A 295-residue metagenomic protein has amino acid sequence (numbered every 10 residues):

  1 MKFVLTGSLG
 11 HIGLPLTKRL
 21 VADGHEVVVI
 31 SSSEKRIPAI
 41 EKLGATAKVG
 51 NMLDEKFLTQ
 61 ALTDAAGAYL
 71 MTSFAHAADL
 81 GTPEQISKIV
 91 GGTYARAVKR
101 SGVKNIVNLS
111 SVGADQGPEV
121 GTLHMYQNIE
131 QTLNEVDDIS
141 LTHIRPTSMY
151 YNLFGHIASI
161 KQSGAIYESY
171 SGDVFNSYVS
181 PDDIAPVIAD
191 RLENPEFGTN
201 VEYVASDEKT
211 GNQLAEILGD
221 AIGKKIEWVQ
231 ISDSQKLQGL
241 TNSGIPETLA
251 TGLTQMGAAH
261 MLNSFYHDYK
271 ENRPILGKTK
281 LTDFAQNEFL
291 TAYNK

Functional and structural regions predicted by a protein language model:
K2-K35, L53-K56, S73-E84, A95-N105 (+3 more regions): Oxidoreductase cofactor-interface core, primarily capturing Rossmann-like NAD(P)-dependent enzymes
R36-T46: Short, conserved SAM-binding/catalytic segment of Class I S-adenosyl-L-methionine-dependent methyltransferases
A45-A66: Conserved Rossmann-fold cofactor-binding substructure of NAD(P)-dependent oxidoreductases
T46-K48, P83-I86: Short, flexible loop segments at the rims of nucleotide/cofactor-binding pockets, characterized by
L58, S87, G91: Aromatic/hydrophobic pocket-lining residues that form the small-molecule binding cavity in soluble enzyme cores
S234-K295: A hydrophobic C-terminal alpha-helical subdomain
